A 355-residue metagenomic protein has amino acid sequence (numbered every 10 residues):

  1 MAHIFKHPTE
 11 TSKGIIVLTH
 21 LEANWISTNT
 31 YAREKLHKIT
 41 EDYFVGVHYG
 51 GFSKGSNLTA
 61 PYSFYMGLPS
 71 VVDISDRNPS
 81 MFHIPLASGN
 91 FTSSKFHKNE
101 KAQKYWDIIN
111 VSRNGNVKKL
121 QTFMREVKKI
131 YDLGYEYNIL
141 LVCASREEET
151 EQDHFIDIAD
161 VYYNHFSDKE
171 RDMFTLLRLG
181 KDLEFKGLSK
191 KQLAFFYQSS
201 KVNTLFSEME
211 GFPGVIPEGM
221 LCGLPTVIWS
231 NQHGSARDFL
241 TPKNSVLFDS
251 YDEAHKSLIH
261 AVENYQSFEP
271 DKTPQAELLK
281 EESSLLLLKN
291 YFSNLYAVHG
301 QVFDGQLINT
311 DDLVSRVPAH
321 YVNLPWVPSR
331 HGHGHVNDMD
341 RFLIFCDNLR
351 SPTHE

Functional and structural regions predicted by a protein language model:
K95-K118, M124-Y131, I139-L140: Conserved donor-binding/catalytic core segment of Leloir-type glycosyltransferases
D153-K191: Nucleotide-activated donor-binding/catalytic signature segment of Leloir-type glycosyltransferases, i.e., the conserved
K190, A194-S200: Short alpha-helical donor nucleotide-sugar binding micro-motif in glycosyltransferases
A194, I216-L221, A236-R237: Short alpha-helical segment that forms part of, or immediately flanks, the ligand-binding pocket in carbohydrate-active
E208: Aromatic "clamp/platform" in nucleotide-sugar-dependent glycosyltransferases that forms part of the donor/acceptor
P225-S230: Short hydrophobic beta-strand element within catalytic cores of glycosyltransferases and related nucleotide-activated
A236-H260: Change "using UDP/GDP/dTDP sugars" to "using nucleotide sugars
E263-N337: A charged, aromatic-enriched C-terminal amphipathic alpha-helix characteristic of glycosyltransferases across folds
